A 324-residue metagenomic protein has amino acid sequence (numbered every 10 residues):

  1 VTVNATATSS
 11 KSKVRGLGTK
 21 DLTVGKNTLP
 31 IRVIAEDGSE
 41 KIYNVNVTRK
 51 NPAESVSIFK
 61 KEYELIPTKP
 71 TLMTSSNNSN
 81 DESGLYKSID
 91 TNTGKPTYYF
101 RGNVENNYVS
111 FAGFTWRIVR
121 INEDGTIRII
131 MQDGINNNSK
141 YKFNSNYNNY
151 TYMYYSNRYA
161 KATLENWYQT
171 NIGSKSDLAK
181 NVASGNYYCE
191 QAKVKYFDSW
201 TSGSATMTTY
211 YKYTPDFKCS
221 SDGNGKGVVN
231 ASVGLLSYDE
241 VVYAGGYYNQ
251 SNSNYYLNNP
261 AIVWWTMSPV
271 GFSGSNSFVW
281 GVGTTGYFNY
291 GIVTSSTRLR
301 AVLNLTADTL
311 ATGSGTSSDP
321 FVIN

Functional and structural regions predicted by a protein language model:
V1-P52: Beta-rich interaction/scaffold domains
N51-N324: Long, domain-scale functional regions
